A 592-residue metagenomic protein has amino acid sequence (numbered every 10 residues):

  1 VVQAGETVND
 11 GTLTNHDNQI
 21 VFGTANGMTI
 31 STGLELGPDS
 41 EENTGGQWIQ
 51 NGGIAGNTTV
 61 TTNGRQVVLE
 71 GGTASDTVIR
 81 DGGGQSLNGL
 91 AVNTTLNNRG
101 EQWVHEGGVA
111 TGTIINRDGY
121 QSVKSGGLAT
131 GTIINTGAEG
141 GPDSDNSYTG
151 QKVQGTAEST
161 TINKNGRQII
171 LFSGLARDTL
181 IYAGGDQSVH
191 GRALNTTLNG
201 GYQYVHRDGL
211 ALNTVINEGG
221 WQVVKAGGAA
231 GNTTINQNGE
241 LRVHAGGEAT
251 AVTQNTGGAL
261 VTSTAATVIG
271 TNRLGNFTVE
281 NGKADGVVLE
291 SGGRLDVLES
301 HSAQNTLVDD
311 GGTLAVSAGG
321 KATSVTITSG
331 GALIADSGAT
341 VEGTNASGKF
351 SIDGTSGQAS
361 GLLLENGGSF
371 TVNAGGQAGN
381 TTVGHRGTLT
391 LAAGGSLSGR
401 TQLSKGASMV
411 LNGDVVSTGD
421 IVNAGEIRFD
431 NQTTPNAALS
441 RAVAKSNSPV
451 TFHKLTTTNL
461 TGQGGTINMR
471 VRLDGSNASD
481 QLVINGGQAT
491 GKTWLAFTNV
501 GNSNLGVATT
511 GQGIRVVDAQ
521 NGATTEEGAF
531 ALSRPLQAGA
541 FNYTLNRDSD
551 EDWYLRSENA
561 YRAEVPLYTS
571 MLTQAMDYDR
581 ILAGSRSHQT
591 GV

Functional and structural regions predicted by a protein language model:
V2, V8-L13, Q19-V21, A25-I30 (+38 more regions): Fold-core signature of tandem repeat domains
D10, G131, T196, I269-N272 (+6 more regions): Extracellular beta-solenoid/beta-roll
N15, L34, N63, G82-G83 (+10 more regions): Short, solvent-exposed coil/turn segments at beta-strand boundaries
G33, G52, G82, G107 (+19 more regions): Generic structural motif
E35-E42, E139-G150, A437-A444: Intrinsically disordered, low-complexity Ser/Thr- and acidic-rich flexible linkers and loops, especially at boundaries
E139, S147, R273-G275, V279 (+1 more regions): Acidic, glycine/serine/threonine-rich low-complexity segments
E558-V592: Outer membrane beta-barrel translocator domains of Type V secretion systems
